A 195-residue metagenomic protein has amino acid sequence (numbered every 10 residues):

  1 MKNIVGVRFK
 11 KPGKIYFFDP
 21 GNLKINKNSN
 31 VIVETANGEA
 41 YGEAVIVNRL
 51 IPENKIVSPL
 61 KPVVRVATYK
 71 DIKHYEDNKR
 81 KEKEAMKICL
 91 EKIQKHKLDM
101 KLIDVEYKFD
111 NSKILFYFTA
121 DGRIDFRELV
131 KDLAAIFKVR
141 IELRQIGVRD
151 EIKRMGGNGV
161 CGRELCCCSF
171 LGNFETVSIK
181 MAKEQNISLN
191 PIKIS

Functional and structural regions predicted by a protein language model:
M1, F9-P12, K24-I25, T35-G38 (+5 more regions): Short flexible coil/turn linkers enriched for glycine and charged/polar residues that connect secondary-structure
M1-K55: N-terminal, positively charged regions that mediate nucleic acid binding
E39-K97: Terminal, basic amphipathic appendages of nucleotide-handling enzymes
T68-H74, N111-F118: Short, hydrophobic beta-strand segments
K81-E91, D104, I114, T119 (+3 more regions): Helix-rich terminal scaffold detector
K138-G147: Conserved short beta-strand edge segments in small beta-sheet-based binding/regulatory domains
R154-G172, K193-S195: Local cysteine-cluster metal-coordination motifs and their immediate loop/turn environment, predominantly Fe-S cluster
L171-I194: Ferredoxin-type iron-sulfur electron-transfer modules in oxidoreductases and energy-metabolism complexes
